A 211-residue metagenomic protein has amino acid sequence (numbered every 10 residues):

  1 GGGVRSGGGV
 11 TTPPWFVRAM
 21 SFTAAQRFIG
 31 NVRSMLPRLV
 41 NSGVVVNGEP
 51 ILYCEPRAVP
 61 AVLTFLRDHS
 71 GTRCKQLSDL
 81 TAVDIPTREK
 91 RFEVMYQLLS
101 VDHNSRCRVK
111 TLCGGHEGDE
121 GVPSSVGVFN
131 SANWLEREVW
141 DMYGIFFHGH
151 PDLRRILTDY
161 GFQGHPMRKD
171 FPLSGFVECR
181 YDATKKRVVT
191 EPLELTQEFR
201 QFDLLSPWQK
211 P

Functional and structural regions predicted by a protein language model:
G1, R5, G9-P211: Terminal low-complexity/charged segments
